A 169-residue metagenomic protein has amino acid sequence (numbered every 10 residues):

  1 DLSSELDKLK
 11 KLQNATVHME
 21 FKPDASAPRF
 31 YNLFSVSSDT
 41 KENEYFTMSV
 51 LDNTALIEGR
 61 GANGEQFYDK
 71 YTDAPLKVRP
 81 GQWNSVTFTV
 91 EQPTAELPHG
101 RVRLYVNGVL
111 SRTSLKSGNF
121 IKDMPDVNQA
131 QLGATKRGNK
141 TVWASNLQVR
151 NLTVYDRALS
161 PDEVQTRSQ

Functional and structural regions predicted by a protein language model:
D1-Q169: Extracellular glycan-associated modules
